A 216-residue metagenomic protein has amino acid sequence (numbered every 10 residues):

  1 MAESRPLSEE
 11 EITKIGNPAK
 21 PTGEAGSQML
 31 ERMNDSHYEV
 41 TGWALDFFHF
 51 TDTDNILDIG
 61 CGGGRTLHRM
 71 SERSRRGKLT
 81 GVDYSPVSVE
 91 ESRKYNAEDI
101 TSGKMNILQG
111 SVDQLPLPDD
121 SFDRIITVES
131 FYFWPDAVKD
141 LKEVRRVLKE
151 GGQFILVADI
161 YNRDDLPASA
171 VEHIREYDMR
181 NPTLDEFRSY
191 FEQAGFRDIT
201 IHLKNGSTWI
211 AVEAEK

Functional and structural regions predicted by a protein language model:
R5-N34, Q153-E213: C-terminal alpha-helical "lid/dimerization" subdomain adjacent to the S-adenosyl-L-methionine
D35-D54: Conserved alpha-helix/loop element of class I SAM-dependent methyltransferases that forms part of the SAM/SAH-binding
D46-T51, E72, L115-P116: Glycine-rich helix-loop-beta junction characteristic of Rossmann-like nucleotide cofactor-binding loops
T53, L148-F154: Short glycine-dipeptide loop
N55-Q114: Class I SAM-dependent methyltransferase SAM/SAH-binding core
D113-R124: A short acidic, Gly/Pro-enriched loop at the edge of an enzyme's catalytic core that lines a small-molecule cofactor
R124-D136: A short SAM/SAH-binding and catalytic strip from SAM-dependent methyltransferases
V138-E150: A short glycine-rich, Lys/Arg-flanked "PGG" loop and its adjoining helix->strand segment in the class I
